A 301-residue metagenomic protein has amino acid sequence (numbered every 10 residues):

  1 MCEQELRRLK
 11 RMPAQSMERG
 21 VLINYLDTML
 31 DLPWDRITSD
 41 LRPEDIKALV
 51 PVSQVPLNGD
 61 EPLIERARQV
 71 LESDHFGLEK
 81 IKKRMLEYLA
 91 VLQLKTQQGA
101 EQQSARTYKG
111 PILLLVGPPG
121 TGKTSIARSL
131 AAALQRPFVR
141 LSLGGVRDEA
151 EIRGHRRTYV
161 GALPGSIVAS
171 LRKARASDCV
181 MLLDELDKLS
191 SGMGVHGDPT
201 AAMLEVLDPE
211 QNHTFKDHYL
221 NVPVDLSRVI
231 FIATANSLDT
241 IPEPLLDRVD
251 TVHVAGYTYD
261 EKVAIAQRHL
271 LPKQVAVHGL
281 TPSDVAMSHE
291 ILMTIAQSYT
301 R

Functional and structural regions predicted by a protein language model:
M1, I37, L57, R175 (+2 more regions): Conserved C-terminal "switch" segment of AAA+ ATPases
M1-K95, G99: Extended, charged alpha-helical coiled-coil/arm scaffolds that mediate oligomerization and mechanical coupling in large
R8, D35, T121, G144-R147 (+7 more regions): Conserved nucleotide-binding/hydrolysis micro-motifs of P-loop NTPases
Q103-L143, R172-K173, L204, D208: Walker A/P-loop
K109, A174-C179, D198, F215-A235 (+1 more regions): AAA+/SF3 P-loop NTPase mechanochemical coupling elements
L115-G117, G154, E185: The Walker A (P-loop) glycine that initiates the GxxxxGKT/S ATP-binding motif of P-loop NTPases
A133-L163, S170, E261: AAA+/P-loop NTPase substrate/partner-engagement loops
L183-V224: Conserved catalytic/switch belt of AAA+ P-loop NTPases
